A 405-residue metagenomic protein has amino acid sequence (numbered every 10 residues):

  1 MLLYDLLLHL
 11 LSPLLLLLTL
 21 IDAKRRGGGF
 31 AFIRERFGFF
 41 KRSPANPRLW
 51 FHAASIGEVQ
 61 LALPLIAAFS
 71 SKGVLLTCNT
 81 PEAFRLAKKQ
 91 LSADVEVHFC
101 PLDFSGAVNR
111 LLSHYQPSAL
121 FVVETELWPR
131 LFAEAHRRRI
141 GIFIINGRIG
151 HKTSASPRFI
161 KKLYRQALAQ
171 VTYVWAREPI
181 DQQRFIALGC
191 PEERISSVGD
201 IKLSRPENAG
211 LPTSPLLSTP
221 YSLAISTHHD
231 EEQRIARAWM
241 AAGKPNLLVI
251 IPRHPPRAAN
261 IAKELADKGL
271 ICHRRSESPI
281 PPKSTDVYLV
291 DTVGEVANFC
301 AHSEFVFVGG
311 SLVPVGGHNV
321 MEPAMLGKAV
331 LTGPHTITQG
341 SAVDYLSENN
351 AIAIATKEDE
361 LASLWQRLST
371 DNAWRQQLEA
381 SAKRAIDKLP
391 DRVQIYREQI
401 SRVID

Functional and structural regions predicted by a protein language model:
M1-D405: Nucleotide-activated sugar donor-binding and catalytic core shared by glycosyltransferases and related lipid-linked
